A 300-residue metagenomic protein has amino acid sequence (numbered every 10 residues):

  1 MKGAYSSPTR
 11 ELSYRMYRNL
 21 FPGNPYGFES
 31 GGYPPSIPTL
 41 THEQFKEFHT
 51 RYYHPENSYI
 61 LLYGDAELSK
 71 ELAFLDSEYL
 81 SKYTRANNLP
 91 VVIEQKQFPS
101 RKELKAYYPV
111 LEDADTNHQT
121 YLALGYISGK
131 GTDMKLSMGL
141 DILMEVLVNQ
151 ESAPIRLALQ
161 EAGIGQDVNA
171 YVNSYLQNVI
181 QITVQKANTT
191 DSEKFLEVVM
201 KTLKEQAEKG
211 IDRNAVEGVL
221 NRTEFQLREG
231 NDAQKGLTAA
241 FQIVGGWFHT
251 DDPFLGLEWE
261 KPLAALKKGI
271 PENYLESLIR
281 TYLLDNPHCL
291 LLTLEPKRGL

Functional and structural regions predicted by a protein language model:
M1-F48, K105, L124, M138-D141 (+5 more regions): Acidic/histidine-enriched segments that form metal/cofactor-coordinating and catalytic pocket/exosite environments
R15-S58, Y79, I93-E94, S128-K130 (+3 more regions): Histidine-acidic residue clusters that define the catalytic metal-binding segment of zinc metallopeptidase domains
P22, Y26, S30, H54 (+2 more regions): An aromatic/glycine/proline-enriched structural segment found at the starts of mature extracellular/organellar domains
N57-L61, Y121, Q181, C289-L291: Beta-sheet entry/capping signal
L61-G64, V219-L300: C-terminal regions of mature proteins
G64-L68, S128-G131, T183-D191, A207 (+1 more regions): A generic structural motif
V92-P99, E161-I164, V172-L176, A215-F225 (+2 more regions): A glycine-rich phosphate-binding loop feature that marks nucleotide/adenosyl-phosphate handling sites
L122-G125, V179-K186, G245: Short, hydrophobic beta-strand segments
